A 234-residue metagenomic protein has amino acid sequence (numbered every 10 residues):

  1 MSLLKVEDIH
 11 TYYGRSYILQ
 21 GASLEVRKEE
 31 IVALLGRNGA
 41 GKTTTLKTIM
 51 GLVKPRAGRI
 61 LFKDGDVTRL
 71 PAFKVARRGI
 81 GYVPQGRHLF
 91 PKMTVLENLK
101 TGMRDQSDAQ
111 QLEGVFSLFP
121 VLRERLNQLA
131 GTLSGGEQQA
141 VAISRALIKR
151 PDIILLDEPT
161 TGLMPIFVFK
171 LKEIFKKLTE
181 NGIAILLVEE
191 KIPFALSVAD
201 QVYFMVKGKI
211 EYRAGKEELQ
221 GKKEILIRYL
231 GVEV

Functional and structural regions predicted by a protein language model:
L35-R37: The feature captures the beta-strand-to-loop junction immediately N-terminal to the Walker
M50: Helix-to-loop junction immediately C-terminal to a conserved catalytic motif
K54, D66-G86, L112, E124-N127 (+1 more regions): ABC ATPase NBD coupling module
G58-D66, R78, D108-S117, A214: Conserved ABC transporter NBD signature motif
L129-L133, E137: Conserved ABC ATPase signature
A146-L147: ABC ATPase C-loop
I154-E158: Catalytic Walker B motif of ABC-type/P-loop ATPase nucleotide-binding domains
